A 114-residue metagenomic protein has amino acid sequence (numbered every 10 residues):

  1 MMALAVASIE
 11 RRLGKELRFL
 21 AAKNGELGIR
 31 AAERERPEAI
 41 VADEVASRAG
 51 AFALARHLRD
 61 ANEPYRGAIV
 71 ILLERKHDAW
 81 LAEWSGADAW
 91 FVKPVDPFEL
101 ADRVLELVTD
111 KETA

Functional and structural regions predicted by a protein language model:
M1-L20: Two-component/phosphorelay signaling modules centered on CheY-like receiver
K23-A39: Acidic, metal-coordinating helix/loop segments flanking the phosphotransfer/catalytic sites of two-component signaling
E33-E35, R59-Y65, S85: Conserved phosphotransfer cores of two-component systems
E38-L58: Conserved phosphotransfer microenvironments
A42-D43, A68-L73: Short beta-strand elements of ligand-binding domains
A53, I71-F91: Alpha4 helix (beta4-alpha4-beta5 surface) of REC/receiver domains from two-component response regulators
V95-V104: C-terminal output helix
L105-A114: The C-terminal output helix
